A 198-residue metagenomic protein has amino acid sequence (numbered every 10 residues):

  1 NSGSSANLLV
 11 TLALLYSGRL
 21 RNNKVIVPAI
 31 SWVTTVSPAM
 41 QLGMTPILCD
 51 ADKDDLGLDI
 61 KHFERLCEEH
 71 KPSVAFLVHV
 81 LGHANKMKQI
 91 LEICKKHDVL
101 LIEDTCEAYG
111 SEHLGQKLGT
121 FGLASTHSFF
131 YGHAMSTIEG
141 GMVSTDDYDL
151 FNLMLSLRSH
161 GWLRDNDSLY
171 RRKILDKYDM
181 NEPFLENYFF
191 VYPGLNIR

Functional and structural regions predicted by a protein language model:
N1-K24, P38-M40, L48-D50, Q116: Phosphate-binding glycine-rich loop
N23, S73, L123: Conserved acidic residues
I30-V36: Conserved coil-to-alpha-helix start sites within the AMP-binding
T35, I90, M154: Aromatic/hydrophobic pocket-lining residues that form π-stacking "cages" and hydrophobic walls in ligand
G43: Structured binding elements
I60-F76, L81-G115, D147: Catalytic PLP-binding core of fold-type I/II PLP enzymes
A108-L114, F121-R198: Active-site region of PLP-dependent enzymes
